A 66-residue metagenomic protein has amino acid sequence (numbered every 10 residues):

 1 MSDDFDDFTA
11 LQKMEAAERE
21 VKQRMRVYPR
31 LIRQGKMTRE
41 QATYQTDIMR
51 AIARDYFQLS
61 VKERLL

Functional and structural regions predicted by a protein language model:
M1-D6, L59-L66: Short intrinsically disordered terminal tails
M1-P29, R33: N-terminal acidic leader/helix
R26-K62: Short, charge-rich amphipathic interface segments used for partner binding and complex assembly
